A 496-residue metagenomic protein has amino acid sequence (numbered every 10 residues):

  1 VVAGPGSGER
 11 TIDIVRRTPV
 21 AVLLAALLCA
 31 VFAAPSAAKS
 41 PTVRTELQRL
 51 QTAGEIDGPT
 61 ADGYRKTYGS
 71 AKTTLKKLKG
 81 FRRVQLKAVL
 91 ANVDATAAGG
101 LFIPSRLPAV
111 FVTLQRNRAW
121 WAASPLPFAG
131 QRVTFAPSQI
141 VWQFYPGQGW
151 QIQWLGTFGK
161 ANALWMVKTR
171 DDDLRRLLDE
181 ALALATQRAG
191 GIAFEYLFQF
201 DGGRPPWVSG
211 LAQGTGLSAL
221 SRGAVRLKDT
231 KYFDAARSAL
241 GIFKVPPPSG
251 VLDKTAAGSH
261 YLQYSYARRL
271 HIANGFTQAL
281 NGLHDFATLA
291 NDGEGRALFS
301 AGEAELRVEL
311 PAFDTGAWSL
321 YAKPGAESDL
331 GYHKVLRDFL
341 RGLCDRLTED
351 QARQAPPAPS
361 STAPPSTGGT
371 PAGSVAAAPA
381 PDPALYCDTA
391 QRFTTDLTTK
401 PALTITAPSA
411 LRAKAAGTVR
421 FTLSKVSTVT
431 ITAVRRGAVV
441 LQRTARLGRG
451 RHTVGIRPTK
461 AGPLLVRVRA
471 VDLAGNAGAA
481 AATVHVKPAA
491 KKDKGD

Functional and structural regions predicted by a protein language model:
K39-L155, M166-L197: Low-complexity, Ser/Thr/Pro/Gly-enriched N-terminal "stalk/linker" regions
S40, E55-R65, K72-V84, D94-R106 (+7 more regions): Structural helix-adjacent loops and short alpha-helical linkers that scaffold large soluble proteins
K87-A97, P108, Q151-K168, W207-A224 (+2 more regions): Well-ordered alpha-helical segments within folded domains of soluble proteins
N117-W150, D171-A193, F233-T255, G293-W318 (+3 more regions): Long, well-ordered core segments of solenoidal/helical folds
A129-Q148, G191-S209, D253-N274, D314-V335 (+1 more regions): Carbohydrate-binding/catalytic loop surfaces
L423-T428: Short proline/glycine-enriched turn/loop motifs at strand-loop junctions of beta-rich domains
V439-G462: Glycine-centered tight-turn motifs at strand-turn-strand junctions
